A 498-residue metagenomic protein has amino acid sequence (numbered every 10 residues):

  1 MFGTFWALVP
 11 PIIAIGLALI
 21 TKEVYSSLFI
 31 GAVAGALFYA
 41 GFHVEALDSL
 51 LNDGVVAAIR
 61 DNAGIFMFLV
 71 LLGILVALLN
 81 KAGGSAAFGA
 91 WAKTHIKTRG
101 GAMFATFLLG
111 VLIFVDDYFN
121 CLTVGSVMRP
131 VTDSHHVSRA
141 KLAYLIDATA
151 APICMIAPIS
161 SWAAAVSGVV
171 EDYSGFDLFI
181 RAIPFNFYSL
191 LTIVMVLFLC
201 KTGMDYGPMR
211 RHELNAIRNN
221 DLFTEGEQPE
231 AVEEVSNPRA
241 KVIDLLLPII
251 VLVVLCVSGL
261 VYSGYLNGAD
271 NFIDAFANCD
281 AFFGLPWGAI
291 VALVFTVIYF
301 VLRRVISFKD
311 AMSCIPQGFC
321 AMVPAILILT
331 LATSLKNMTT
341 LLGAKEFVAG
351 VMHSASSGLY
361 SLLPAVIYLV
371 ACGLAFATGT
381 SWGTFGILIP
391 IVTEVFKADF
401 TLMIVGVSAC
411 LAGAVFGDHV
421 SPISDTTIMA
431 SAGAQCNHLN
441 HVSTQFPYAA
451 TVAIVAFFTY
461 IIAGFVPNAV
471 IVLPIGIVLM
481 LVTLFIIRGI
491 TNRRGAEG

Functional and structural regions predicted by a protein language model:
M1-I74, A87-W91, H95, V251-L331 (+2 more regions): Hydrophobic transmembrane alpha-helices of multi-pass solute/ion transporters
V9-I20, I30-F38, F68-A77, L109-I113 (+12 more regions): Hydrophobic core segments of alpha-helical transmembrane domains in multi-pass membrane transport and ion-translocation
H43-D53, I159-Y188, V196, A269-F272 (+2 more regions): Transmembrane alpha-helical segments and their short flanking loops that form helix-hairpins/helix-helix interfaces
V44-A143, V305-D399: Membrane-embedded alpha-helical segments and adjacent helix-loop junctions characteristic of multi-pass solute
A86-A90, F119-V131, S160-G175, G383-E394 (+2 more regions): Re-entrant/interfacial helical elements at transmembrane boundaries that shape and gate the permeation pathway
R99-I113, H135-W162, F176-V196, H212 (+3 more regions): Alpha-helical transmembrane segments of multi-pass membrane proteins
T192-C279, I290-C314, G433, N437-F446 (+2 more regions): Long, contiguous bundles of hydrophobic transmembrane helices that form the permeation core of multi-pass
V323-L327, L331-L335, T339-K345, A355-F385 (+1 more regions): C-terminal transmembrane helix pair
